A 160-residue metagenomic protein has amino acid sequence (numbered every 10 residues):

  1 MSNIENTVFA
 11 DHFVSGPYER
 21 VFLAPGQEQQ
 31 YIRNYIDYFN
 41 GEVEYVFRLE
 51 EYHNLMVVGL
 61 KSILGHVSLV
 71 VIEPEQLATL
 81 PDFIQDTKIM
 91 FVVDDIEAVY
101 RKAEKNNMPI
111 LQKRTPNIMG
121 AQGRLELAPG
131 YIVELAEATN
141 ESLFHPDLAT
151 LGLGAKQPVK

Functional and structural regions predicted by a protein language model:
M1-V14, R20, R101-K160: Vicinal oxygen chelate
A10-V14, R20-H66: Core segments of cupin and vicinal oxygen chelate
S15-G26, M56-I63, L77-K102, A121-L127 (+1 more regions): Vicinal oxygen chelate
F22, V70-I72, M90, K113 (+1 more regions): A cross-family glycoside hydrolase active-site/sugar-binding cleft signature
R33, D37, A98-K105: Replace "anionic and nucleotidyl ligands
N40-V46, D94-E97, Q157-K160: A short, hydrophobic secondary-structure junction motif
E42-F83, Y131-N140: Conserved short beta-strand elements that form part of the metal-binding/catalytic scaffold of enzyme active sites
V43-E51, M90-V92, Q112-P116: Short linear motifs in intrinsically disordered
